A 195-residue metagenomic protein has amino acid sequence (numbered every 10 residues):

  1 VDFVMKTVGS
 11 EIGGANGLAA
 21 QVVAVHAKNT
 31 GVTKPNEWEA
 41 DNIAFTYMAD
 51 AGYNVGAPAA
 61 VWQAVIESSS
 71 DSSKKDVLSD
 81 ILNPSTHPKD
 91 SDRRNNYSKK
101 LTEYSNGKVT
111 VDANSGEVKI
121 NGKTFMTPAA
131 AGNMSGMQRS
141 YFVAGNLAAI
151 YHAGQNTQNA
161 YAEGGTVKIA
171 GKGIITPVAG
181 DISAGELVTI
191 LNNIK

Functional and structural regions predicted by a protein language model:
V1-K100, S105, V109-V111, G122-M134 (+1 more regions): A Zn2+-metalloprotease active-site environment signal
N95-K195: Terminal leader/tail segments of proteins
